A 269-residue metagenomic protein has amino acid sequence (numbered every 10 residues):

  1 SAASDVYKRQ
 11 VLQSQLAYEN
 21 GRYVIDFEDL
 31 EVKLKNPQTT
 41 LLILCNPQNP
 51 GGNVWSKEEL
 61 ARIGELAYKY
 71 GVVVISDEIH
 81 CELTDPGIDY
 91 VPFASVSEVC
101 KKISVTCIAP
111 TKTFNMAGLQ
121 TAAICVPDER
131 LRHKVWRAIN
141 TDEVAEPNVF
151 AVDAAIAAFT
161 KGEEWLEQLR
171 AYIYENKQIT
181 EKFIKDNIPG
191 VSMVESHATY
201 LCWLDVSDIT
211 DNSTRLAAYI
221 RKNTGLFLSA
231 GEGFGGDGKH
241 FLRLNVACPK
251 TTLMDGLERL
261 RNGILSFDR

Functional and structural regions predicted by a protein language model:
A2-Y7: Short, small-residue-biased leader/transition segments that mark boundaries at the very start of proteins
R9, K69-V72, K101-K102: A short helix->loop->beta-strand "cap" motif at the edges of active sites that frequently abuts
L16-I88: Active-site phosphate-binding strand-loop segment of PLP-dependent enzymes
S97-Y174, K182-F183, G263-I264: Conserved core segment of the aminotransferase class I/II
C100, T210, Y219-L228, F234-R269: PLP-dependent enzyme catalytic core of the Aspartate aminotransferase-like
C125, W203-D205, N245-A247: Short hydrophobic/aromatic beta-strand micro-patches that form the beta-sheet surface supporting nucleotide- or nucleic
V149, I156, A171-E181, M193-V206 (+1 more regions): Conserved glycine-rich beta-strand-loop-beta hairpin in the small C-terminal domain of fold type I
